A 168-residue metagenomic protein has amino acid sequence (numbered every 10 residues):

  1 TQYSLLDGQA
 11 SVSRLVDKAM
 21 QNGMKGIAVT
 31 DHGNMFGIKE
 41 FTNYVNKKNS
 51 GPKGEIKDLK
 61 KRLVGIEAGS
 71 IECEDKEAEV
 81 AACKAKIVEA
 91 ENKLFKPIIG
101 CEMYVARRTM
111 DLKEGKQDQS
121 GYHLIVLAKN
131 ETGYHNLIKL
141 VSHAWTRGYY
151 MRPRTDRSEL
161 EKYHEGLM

Functional and structural regions predicted by a protein language model:
T1-M168: Phosphodiester-processing cores and adjacent nucleic acid-binding clamps
